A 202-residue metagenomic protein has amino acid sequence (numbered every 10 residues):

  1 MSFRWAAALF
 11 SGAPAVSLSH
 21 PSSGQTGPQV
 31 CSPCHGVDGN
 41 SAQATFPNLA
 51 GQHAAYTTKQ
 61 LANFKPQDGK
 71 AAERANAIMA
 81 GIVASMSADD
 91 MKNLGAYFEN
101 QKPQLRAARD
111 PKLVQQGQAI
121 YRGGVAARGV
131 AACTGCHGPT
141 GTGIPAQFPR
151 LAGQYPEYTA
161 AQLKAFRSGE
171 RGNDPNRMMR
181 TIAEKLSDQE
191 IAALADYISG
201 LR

Functional and structural regions predicted by a protein language model:
M1-S22, A62, G200-R202: N-terminal export/targeting leaders of redox proteins
A15-P28, V37-T45, N100-A126: Electrostatic cytochrome c docking/interface patches
S19-S32, T58, R122-T134, A146-A161: Sequence context surrounding c-type heme c attachment/ligation sites in exported
S23-Q67: The feature marks the first
C31-V37, L94, V130-P139, L194: The canonical Cys-X-X-Cys-His
C34-N40, A84, E99-N100, C136-T142: Detector for the c-type heme attachment site
A42-A50, F64-R109, P145-R150, R167-R202: Axial heme c-ligation environment in periplasmic c-type cytochrome domains
